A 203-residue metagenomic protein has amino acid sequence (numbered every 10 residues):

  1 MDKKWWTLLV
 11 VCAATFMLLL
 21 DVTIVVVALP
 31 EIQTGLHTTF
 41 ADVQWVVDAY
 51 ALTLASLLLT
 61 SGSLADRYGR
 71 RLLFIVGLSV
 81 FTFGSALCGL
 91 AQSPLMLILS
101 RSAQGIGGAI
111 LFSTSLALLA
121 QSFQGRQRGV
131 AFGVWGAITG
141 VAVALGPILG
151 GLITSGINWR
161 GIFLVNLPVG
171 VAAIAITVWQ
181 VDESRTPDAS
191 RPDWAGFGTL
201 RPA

Functional and structural regions predicted by a protein language model:
M1-W179: Transmembrane-helix bundle of Major Facilitator Superfamily
V47, S102, S184-R185, G198: Short, well-ordered turn and helix-capping elements at secondary-structure junctions
S63, L200-A203: Proteins with a high burden of low-complexity, intrinsically disordered sequence enriched in S/T/G/P/A and R, requiring
G161, V181-T186, P202-A203: Phenylalanine-glycine-rich, low-complexity intrinsically disordered regions, typified by the FG/GLFG repeat domains
I174-W194: Helix-loop junctions on the cytosolic side of multi-pass membrane transporters, especially the intracellular loop
D193-R201: Select subsegments of transmembrane alpha-helices in polytopic membrane proteins, especially boundary-proximal
